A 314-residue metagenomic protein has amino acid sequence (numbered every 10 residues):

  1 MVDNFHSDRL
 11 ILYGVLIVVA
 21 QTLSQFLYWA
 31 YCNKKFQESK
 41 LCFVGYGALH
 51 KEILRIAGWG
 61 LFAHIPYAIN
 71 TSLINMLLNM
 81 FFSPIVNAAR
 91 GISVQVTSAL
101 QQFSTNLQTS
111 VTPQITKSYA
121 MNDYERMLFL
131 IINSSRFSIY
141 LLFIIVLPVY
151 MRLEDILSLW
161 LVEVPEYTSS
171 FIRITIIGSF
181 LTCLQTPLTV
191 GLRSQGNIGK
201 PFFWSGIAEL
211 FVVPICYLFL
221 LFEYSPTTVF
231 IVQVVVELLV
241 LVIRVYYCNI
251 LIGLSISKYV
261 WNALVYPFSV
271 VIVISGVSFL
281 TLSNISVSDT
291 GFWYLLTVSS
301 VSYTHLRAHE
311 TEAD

Functional and structural regions predicted by a protein language model:
M1, H6-S7, I11, C32 (+2 more regions): Membrane-interface junctions at transmembrane-helix termini in multi-pass inner-membrane proteins
M1-K34, I56, G206-F211, S225-Y247 (+1 more regions): Hydrophobic alpha-helical transmembrane segments
V2-H6, A68-A99, K117-S118, M151-V164 (+1 more regions): Helix-terminus/linker motif at the lipid-water interface of multi-pass membrane proteins
H6-G14, Y28-S72, S110, Q114 (+2 more regions): Interhelical loop/hinge segments that connect adjacent transmembrane helices in multipass membrane
L10-V15, L49-I56, L77-S98, E125-L130 (+1 more regions): Interfacial/gating helices of multi-pass transporter permease domains
F36-Q37, S93, T97-S135, L142 (+1 more regions): Helix-loop junctions and terminal segments of transmembrane helices in multi-pass membrane transport/translocation
L128-C183, L210-L221, I272, G276-F279: Alpha-helical transmembrane segments of multi-pass membrane transport and lipid-handling proteins
T304-T311: Conserved small/polar residues in nucleotide/adenosyl-binding loops
